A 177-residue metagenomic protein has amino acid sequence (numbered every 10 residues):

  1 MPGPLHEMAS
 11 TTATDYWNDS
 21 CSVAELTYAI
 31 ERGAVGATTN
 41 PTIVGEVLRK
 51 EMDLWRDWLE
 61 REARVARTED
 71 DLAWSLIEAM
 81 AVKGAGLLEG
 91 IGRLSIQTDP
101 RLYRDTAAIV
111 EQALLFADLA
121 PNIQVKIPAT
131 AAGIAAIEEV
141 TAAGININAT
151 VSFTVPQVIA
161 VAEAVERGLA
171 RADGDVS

Functional and structural regions predicted by a protein language model:
M1-A24: N- or domain-start disorder-to-order transition segments that initiate the globular core
S10, I30-E31, E89, T141: Anion (oxyanion) recognition and catalysis
W17-D19, Q97-D99, N122-T130, I145-Q157: Catalytic beta/alpha-barrel core
S22-Y28, A107-Q112: Short, acidic/polar
V23-E31, A135-A136, V158-E163: Catalytic cores of alpha/beta
R32-G36, A120-P121, A136-I147, E166 (+1 more regions): Glycine-enriched alpha-helix->loop->beta-strand junction motifs that scaffold or abut catalytic
A34, I43-E46, K50-I137: Active-site beta->alpha loop and helix N-cap motifs at the rims of alpha/beta catalytic domains
N146-S177: Catalytic alpha/beta core domains of metabolic enzymes, predominantly
